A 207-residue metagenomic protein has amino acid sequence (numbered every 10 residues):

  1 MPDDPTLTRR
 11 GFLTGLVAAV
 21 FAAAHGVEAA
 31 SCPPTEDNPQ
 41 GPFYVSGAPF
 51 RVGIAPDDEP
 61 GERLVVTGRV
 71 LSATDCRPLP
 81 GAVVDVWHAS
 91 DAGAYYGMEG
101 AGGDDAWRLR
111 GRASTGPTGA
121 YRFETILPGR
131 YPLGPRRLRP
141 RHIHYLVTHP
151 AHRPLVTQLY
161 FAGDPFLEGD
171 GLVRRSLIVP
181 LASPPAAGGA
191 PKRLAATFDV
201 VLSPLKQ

Functional and structural regions predicted by a protein language model:
M1-V20: N-terminal secretory signal peptides and thylakoid transit peptides that target proteins across membranes
A22-G26: Hydrophobic membrane-targeting signal helices
V27-P184, P191-Q207: Beta-strand-dominated extracellular/periplasmic modules and repeats in secreted or surface-exposed proteins
